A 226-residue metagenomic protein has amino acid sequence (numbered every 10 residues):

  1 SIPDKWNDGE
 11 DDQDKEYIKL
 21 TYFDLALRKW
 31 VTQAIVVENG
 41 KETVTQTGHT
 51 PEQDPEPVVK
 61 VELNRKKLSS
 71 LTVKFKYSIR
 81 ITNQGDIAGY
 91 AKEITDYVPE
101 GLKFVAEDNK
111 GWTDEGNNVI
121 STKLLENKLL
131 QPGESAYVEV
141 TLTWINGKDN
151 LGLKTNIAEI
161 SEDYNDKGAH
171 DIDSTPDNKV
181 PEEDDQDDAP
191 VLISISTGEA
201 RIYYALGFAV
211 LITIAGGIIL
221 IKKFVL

Functional and structural regions predicted by a protein language model:
S1-V58, E159-G198: Extracellular/luminal low-complexity Ser/Thr/Pro-rich, glycosylation-prone repeat/linker regions
T32, K41-V44, G48-H49, Y90-P132: A surface/secretory-pathway sequence property marking extracellular, secreted, or lumenal proteins enriched
N39-G40, K66-T72, G133, G198: Solvent-exposed, conformationally flexible loop/turn segments
P57-Y90: Short beta-strand elements of extracellular/lumenal beta-sandwich folds
V73-Y77, L124-K154, E162-N165: Low-complexity, intrinsically disordered segments enriched in Ser/Thr together with acidic residues
N83-I87, V98, N146-K148: Short, acidic/polar linear motifs in exposed loop/turn regions
S196-V210: Juxtamembrane/start-of-transmembrane alpha-helix segments at the extracytoplasmic/lumenal side of membrane anchors
I212-L226: C-terminal membrane-anchoring or membrane-association module
